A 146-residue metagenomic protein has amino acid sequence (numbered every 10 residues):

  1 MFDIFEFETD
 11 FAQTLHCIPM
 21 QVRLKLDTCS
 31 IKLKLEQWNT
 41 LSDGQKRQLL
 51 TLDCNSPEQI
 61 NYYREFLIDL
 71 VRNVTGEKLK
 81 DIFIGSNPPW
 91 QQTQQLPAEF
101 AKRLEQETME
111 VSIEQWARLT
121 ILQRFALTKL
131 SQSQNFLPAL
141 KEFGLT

Functional and structural regions predicted by a protein language model:
M1-K46: The feature marks the first
M1-T9, Q13-H16, C54, Q59-E65 (+2 more regions): An N-terminus-focused feature that recognizes amino-terminal "leader" regions
D27, I68-I121: Short, solvent-exposed interaction modules
L33-D81: Acidic (E/D-rich), amphipathic helical modules within compact regulatory domains
K34-L41, L49-L52, A101-R103, E107 (+1 more regions): A structural feature that tracks compact, well-ordered secondary-structure segments with a strong bias toward
A126-T146: Glycine-rich, aromatic-bearing surface loops/beta-hairpins
